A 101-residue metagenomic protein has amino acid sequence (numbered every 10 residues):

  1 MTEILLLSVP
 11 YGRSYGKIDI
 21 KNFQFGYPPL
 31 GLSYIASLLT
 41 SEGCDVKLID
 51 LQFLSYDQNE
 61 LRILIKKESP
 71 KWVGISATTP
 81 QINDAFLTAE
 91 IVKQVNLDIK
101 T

Functional and structural regions predicted by a protein language model:
M1-T101: A short, structured N-terminal alpha-helical element that caps or precedes a catalytic domain
